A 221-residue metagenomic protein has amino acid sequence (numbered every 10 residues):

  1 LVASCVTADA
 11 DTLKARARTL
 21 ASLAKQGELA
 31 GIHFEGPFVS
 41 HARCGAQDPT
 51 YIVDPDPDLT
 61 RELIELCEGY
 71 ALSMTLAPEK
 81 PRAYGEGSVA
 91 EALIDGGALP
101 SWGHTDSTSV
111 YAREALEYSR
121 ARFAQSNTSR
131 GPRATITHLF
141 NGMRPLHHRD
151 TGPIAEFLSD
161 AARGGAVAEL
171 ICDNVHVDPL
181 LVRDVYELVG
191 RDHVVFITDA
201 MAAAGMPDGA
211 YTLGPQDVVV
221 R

Functional and structural regions predicted by a protein language model:
L1-L13, E28-S40, C67-P81, A98-G103 (+2 more regions): Divalent metal-dependent hydrolysis catalytic cores, especially in the metallo-beta-lactamase
L1-R61, R82-D95, Y111-E117: Active-site loop-helix segments enriched in His/Asp/Glu that coordinate and activate a nucleophilic water at divalent
A24-E28, C67-G69, D95-G96, F123 (+2 more regions): Short helix-capping segments at alpha-helix termini
R43-D54, S73-A77, N141-R144: Glycine-rich phosphate-binding "P-loop"
P55, K80-P81, P145, D173: Residues that cap or flank secondary-structure elements
T105, V110-E114, R122-R221: Active-site-adjacent C-terminal substructures of enzyme catalytic domains
